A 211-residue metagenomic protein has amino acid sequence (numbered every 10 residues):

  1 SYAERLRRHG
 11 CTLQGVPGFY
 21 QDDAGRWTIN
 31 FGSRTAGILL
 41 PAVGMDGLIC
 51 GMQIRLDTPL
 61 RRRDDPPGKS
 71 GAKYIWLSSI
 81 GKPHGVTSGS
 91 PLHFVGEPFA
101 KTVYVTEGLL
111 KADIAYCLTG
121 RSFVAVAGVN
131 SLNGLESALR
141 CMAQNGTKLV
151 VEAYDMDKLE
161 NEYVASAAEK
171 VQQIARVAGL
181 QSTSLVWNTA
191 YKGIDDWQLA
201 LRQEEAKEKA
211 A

Functional and structural regions predicted by a protein language model:
S1-A3, E160-N161: Short, structured coil/loop segments at alpha-helix boundaries
Y2-N145: Phosphate-handling DNA/RNA-contact segment within nucleic-acid enzymes
R62, A100-Y104, L109-A211: TOPRIM fold recognition
